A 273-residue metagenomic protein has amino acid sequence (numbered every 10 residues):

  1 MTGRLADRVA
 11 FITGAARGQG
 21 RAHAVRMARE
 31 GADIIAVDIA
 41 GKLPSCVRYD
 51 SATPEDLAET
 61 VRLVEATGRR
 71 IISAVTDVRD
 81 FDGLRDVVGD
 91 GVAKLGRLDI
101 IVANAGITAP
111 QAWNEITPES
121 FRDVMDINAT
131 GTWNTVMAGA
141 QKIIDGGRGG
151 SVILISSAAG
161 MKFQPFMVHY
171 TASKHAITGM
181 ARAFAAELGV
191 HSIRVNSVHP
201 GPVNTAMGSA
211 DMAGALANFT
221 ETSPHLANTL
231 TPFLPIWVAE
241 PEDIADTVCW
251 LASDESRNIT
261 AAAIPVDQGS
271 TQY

Functional and structural regions predicted by a protein language model:
G3-G41: Canonical Rossmann dinucleotide-binding motif of NAD(H)/NADP(H)-dependent dehydrogenases/reductases, specifically
A112-W113, T117-R122, T229: Substrate-binding pocket helix/loop in short-chain dehydrogenase/reductase
V136, S173, A181: Active-site helix of classical SDR
S157: Residue(s) in the substrate-gating loop at a strand-loop-helix junction that position the organic substrate next
K162, P235-I236, V248-C249, T260-Y273: Short C-terminal tail/terminal secondary-structure segment of NAD(P)H-dependent dehydrogenase/reductase domains
G189, R194, I259-A261: Short, small/polar-rich loop/turn modules that mediate ligand/substrate recognition or access, typified
P232-I244: A conserved structural motif in NAD(P)-dependent oxidoreductases
